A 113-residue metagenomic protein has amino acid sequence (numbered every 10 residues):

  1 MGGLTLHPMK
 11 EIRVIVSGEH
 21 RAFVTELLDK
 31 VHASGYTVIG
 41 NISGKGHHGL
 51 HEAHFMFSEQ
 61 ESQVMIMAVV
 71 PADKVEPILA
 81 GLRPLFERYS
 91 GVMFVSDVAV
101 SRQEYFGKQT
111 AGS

Functional and structural regions predicted by a protein language model:
M1-S113: Positively charged, small/polar-rich N-terminal and surface patches that mediate targeting and assembly and bind
